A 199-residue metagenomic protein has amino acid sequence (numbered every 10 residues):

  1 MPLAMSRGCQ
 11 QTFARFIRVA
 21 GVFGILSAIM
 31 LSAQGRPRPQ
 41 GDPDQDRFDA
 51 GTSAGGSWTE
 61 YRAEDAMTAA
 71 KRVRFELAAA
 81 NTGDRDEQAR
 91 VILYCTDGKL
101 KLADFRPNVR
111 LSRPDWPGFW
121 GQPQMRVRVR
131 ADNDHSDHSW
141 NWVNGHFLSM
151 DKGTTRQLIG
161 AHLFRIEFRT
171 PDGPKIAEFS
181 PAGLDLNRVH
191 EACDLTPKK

Functional and structural regions predicted by a protein language model:
M1-F16: N-terminal secretory signal peptides that target proteins for export/translocation
F13-A14, R18-G21, P37: Intrinsic structural disorder/low-complexity segments
V19-I29: Bacterial N-terminal signal peptides
A33-K199: A generic "folded-domain core" signal
